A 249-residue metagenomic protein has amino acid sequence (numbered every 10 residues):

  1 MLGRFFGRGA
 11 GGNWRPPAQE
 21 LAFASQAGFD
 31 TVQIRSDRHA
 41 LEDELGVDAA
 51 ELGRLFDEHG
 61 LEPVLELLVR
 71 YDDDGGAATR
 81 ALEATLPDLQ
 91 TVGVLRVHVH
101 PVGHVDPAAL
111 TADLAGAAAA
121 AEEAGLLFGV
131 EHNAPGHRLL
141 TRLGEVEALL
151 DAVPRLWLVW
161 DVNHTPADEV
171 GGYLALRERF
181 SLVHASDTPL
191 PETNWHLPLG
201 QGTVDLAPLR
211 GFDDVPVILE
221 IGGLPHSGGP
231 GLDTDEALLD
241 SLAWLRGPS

Functional and structural regions predicted by a protein language model:
L2-A10, W14-G28, G53, T85-D88 (+4 more regions): Histidine-acidic metal/acid-base catalytic patches
L21-S25, D30-T111, H164, V215-I218 (+1 more regions): Structural motif corresponding to the early beta-alpha repeats
D43, A108, H137, T141 (+1 more regions): Residues that form or flank phosphate/diphosphate-binding pockets in enzymes that use nucleotide phosphates
E58-L61, A120-L126, D151-L156: Short helix-capping segments at alpha-helix termini
P107, T111-A118, L127, L143-V146: Hydrophobic, well-ordered secondary-structure segments
L127-R142: Conserved anion-binding
D161: Active-site glycine-centered loops adjacent to acidic/histidine catalytic or metal-binding residues that shape
